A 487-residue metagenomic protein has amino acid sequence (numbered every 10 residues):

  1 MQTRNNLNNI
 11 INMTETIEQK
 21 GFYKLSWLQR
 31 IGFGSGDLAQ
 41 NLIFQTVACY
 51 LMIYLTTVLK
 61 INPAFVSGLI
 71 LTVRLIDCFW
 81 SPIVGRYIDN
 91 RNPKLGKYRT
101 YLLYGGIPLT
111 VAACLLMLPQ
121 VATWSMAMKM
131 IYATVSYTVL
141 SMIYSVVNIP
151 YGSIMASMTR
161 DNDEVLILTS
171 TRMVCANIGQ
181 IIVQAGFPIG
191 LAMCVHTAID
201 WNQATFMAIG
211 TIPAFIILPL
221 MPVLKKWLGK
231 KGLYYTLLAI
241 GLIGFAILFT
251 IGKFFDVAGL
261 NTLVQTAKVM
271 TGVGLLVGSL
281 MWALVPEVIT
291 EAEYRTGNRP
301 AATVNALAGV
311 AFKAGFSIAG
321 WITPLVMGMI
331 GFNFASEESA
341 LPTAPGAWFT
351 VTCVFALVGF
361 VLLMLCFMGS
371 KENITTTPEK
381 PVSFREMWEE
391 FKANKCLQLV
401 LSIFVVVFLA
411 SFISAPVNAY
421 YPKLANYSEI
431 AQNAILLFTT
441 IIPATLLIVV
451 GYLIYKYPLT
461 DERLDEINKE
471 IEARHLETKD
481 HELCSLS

Functional and structural regions predicted by a protein language model:
Q2-S487: Membrane-embedded alpha-helical bundles of multi-pass transporters/translocases, especially carrier/permease families
